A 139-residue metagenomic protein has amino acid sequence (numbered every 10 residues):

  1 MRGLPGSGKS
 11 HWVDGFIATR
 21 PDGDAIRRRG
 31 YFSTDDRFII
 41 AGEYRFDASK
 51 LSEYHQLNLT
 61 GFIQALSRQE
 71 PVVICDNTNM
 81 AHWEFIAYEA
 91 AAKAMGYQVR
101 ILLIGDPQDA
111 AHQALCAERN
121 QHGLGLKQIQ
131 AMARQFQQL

Functional and structural regions predicted by a protein language model:
M1, R28, V72: Beta-strand-rich binding-surface signature of beta-sandwich/beta-barrel folds used to engage anionic ligands
M1-G3, T34, C75-T78: Short His-Asn-centered micro-motif
R2, S10, T19-I26, A90-L139: Conserved GTP-binding G-domain of TRAFAC-class P-loop NTPases and closely related GTPase folds
S7: ATP-binding Walker
H11-Q69, Q108-H112, A117: Conserved substrate/cofactor phosphate-moiety recognition/catalytic segment in nucleotide-dependent phosphotransferases
E53-L103: Glycine-rich phosphate-binding loop used to anchor ATP phosphates in small-molecule kinases, encompassing both
